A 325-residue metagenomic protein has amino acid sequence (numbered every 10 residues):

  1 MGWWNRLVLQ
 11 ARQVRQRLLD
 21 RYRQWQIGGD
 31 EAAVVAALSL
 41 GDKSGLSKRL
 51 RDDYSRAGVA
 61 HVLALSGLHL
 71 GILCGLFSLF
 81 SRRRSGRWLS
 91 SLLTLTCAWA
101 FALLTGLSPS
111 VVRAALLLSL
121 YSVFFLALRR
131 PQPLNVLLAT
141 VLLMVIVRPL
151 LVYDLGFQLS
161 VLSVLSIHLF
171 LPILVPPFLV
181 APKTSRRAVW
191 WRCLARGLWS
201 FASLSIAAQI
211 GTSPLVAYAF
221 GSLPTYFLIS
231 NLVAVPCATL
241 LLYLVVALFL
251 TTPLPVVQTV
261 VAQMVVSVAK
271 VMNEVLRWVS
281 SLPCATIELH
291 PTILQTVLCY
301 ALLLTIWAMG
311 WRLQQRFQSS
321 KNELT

Functional and structural regions predicted by a protein language model:
M1-H61, I287-L289: Membrane-interface helix/helix-cap signal primarily in integral membrane proteins
W3, R56, A217-V233, Y243-C299: Membrane-interface amphipathic/re-entrant loop segments adjacent to transmembrane helices in multi-pass membrane
W3-R21, L174, W190, L194 (+3 more regions): Short helical patches
W4-Q13, V35, S39-S44, T105-V111 (+2 more regions): Hydrophobic alpha-helical transmembrane segments
D20-R23, A37, D52, A98 (+5 more regions): Short amphipathic alpha-helical coupling elements at transmembrane boundaries
Q26-D30, Q132, F170, V175 (+1 more regions): Proline-centered turn/helix-capping motifs that create local helix->coil transitions or kinks
G29, V34, L46, A202-Y218 (+2 more regions): Hydrophobic alpha-helical segments of membrane proteins
D42, S47-F227, P291-T325: Hydrophobic alpha-helical transmembrane segments in multi-pass membrane proteins
